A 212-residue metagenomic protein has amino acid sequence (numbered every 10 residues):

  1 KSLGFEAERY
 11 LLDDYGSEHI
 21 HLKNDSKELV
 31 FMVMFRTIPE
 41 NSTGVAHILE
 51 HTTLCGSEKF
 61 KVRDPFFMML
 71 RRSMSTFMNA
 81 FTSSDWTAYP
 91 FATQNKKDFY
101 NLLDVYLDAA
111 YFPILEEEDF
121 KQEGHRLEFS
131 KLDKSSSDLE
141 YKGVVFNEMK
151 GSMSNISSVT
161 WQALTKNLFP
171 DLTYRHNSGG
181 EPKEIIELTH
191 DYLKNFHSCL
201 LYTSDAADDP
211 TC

Functional and structural regions predicted by a protein language model:
K1-D25: N- or domain-start disorder-to-order transition segments that initiate the globular core
K23-D108, P113, D119, S154-S158 (+2 more regions): M16/MPP (pitrilysin/insulinase) zinc-metallopeptidase core fold and M16-derived inactive scaffolds
P113-N147: Acidic/histidine-enriched alpha-helical segments
K142, V159, A163-T165, F169 (+2 more regions): Hydrophobic, small-residue-rich alpha-helical packing segments that form membrane-like cores
V144-T160: Short acidic/His-enriched helical or mixed secondary-structure segments at domain edges of catalytic enzymes and some
Y192-F196: A conserved hydrophobic secondary-structure block that centers on an alpha-helix together with its immediately flanking
Y202-D208: Conserved small/polar residues in nucleotide/adenosyl-binding loops
